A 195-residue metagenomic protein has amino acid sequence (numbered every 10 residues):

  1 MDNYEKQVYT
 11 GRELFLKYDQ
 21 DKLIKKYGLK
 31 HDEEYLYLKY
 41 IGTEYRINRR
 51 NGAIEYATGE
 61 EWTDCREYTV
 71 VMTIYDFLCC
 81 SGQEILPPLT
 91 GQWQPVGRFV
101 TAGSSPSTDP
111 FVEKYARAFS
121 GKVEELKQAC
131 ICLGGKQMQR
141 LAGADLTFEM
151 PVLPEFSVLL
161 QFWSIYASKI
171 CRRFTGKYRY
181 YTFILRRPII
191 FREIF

Functional and structural regions predicted by a protein language model:
M1-E34, Y40, V70, C79-G135: Short Lys/Arg-enriched alpha/beta "domain-start" segment
L23-N51, Q139-S164: Amphipathic, interaction-prone secondary-structure segments
T43-M72, F162-I190: Intrinsically disordered, low-complexity regulatory segments enriched in Ser/Thr/Pro and charged residues
W62, R66, G103, K114-R117 (+2 more regions): Conserved aromatic-histidine-acidic binding/catalytic patches
C65, P106, P110, Q139-T147: Residue-level signal for the start and early helices of compact helical domains
P87-P88, P151-P154, P188: Proline-rich intrinsically disordered, low-complexity coils
G121-F183: Conserved binding-pocket/active-site segment within a compact domain
